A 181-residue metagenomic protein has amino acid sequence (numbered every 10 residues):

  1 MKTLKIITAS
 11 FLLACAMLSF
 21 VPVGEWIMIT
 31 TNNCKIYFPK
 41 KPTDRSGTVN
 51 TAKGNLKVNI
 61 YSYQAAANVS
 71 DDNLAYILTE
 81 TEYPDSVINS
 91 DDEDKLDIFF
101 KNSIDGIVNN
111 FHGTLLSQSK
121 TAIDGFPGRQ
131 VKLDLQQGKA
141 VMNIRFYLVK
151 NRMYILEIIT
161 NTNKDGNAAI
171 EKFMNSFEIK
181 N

Functional and structural regions predicted by a protein language model:
M1-W26, F177: Bacterial Sec-dependent N-terminal signal peptides
V23-P39: Short N-terminal segments immediately surrounding and downstream of signal-peptide cleavage
K35-A66, F100-Y147: Signature of long, low-cysteine stretches enriched in small and polar/charged residues
K40-D44, D97-F111, R152-N181: Surface-exposed amphipathic alpha-helical segments
T48-V49, L56, V87-S90, D165-I170: A short, polar/proline- and glycine-enriched secondary-structure boundary/capping micro-motif
I60-I98, I155-L156: A short acidic-to-branched-hydrophobic micro-motif
D71-N73, F126, K139, L148-I155: Coil-to-beta-strand transition motifs
